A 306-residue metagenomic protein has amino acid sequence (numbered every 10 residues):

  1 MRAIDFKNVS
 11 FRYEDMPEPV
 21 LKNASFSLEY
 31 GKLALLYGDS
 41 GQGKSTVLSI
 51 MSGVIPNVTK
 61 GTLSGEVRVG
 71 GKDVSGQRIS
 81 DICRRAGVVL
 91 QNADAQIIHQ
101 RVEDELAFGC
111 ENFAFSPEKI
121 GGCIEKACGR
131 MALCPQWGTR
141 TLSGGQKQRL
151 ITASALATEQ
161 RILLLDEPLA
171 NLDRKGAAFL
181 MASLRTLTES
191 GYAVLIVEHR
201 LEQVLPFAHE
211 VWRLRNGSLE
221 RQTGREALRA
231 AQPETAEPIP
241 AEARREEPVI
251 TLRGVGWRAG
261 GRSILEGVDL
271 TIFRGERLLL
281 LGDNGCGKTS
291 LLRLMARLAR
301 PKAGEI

Functional and structural regions predicted by a protein language model:
S52, A296: Helix-to-loop junction immediately C-terminal to a conserved catalytic motif
K60-K72, G304-I306: Conserved ABC transporter NBD signature motif
E118-P135: Conserved ABC ATPase "signature" region
G138-L142, Q146: Conserved ABC ATPase signature
T152: Hydrophobic anchor residue at the start of the ABC signature
L163-D166: Catalytic Walker B motif of ABC-type/P-loop ATPase nucleotide-binding domains
E198-H199: H-loop/switch region of ABC-family ATPase nucleotide-binding domains
